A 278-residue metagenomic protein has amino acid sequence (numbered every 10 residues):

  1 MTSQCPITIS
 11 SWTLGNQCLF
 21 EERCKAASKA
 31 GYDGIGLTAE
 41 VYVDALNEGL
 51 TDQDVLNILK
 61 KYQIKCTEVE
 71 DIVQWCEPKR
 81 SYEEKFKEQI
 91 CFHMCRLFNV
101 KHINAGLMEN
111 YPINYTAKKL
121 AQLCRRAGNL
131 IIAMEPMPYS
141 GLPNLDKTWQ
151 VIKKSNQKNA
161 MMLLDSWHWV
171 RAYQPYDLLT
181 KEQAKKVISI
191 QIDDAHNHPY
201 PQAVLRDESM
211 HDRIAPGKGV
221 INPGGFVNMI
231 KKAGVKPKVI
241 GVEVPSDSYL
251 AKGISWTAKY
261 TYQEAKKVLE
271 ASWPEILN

Functional and structural regions predicted by a protein language model:
C5-S11, I35-L37, C66-D71, I103-A105 (+4 more regions): Hydrophobic faces of well-ordered beta-strands that scaffold small-molecule active sites in alpha/beta enzyme cores
S10-L14, T38-Y42, D71-Q74, M108-N110 (+4 more regions): Active-site beta-loop-alpha junctions enriched in small/polar residues
L14, V239-A258: A short, acidic, flexible beta-alpha connecting loop/helix-capping segment that sits on the rim of active
E21, I58-K65, C76-M162, G253-W256 (+2 more regions): Active-site acidic/histidine proton-transfer and metal-coordination neighborhood in alpha/beta enzyme cores
E21-V41, L97-K101: Catalytic domains of carbohydrate-active enzymes, especially glycoside hydrolases
Y32, L97-V100, N129, V187 (+1 more regions): A structural motif
I35, Q122-V220, S272-L277: Acidic/histidine-rich catalytic cores of soluble enzymes
G36-K60, N110: Glycine-rich, proline-tolerant flexible connector loops at the mouths of alpha/beta enzymes
